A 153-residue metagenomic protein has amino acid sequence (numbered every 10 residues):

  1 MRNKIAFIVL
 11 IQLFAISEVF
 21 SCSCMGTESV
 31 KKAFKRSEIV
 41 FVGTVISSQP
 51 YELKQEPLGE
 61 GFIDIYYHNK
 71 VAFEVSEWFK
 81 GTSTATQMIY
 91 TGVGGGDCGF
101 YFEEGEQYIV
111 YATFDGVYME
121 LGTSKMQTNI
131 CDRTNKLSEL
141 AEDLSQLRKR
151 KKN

Functional and structural regions predicted by a protein language model:
M1-I5: Positively charged n-region of N-terminal signal peptides that target proteins for export
A6-L10: Sec-dependent N-terminal signal peptides
Q12-N153: Transition segments tied to proteolytic processing and entry into folded domains
